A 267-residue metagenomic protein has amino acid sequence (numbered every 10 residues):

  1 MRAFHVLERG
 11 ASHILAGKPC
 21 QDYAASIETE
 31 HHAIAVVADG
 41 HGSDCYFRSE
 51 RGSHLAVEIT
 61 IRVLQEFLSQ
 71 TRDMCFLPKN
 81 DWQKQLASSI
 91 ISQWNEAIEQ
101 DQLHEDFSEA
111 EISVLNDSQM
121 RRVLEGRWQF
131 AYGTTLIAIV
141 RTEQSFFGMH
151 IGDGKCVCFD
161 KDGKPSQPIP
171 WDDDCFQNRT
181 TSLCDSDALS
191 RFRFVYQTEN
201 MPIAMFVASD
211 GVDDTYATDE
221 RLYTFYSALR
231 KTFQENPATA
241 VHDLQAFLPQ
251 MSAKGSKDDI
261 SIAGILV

Functional and structural regions predicted by a protein language model:
M1-E66, G154, D185-Y196, S256-A263: N-terminal entry segment of metal-dependent catalytic domains or homologous docking segments
K18-E28, L124-E143, F147, D172-A208 (+1 more regions): Acidic loop->beta-strand submotif enriched in PP2C/PPM serine/threonine phosphatases
E28-H31, R141-Q144, G152, D160-K164 (+1 more regions): Short acidic-glycine loop/turn motifs at beta-strand connectors
A35-D39, M149-I151, F206-A208: Short hydrophobic beta-strand that contains or immediately precedes a catalytic carboxylate
C45-Y46, F147, C158-D160, T215-A217: Short helix/loop capping segments that flank catalytic or ligand/cofactor-binding pockets
E58-A97, D101-Q102, Y226-P249: Helix-loop-helix
M74-V157, F192-E199: Catalytic core of PPM/PP2C metal-dependent serine/threonine phosphatase domains
N178-V267: C-terminal catalytic subdomain
